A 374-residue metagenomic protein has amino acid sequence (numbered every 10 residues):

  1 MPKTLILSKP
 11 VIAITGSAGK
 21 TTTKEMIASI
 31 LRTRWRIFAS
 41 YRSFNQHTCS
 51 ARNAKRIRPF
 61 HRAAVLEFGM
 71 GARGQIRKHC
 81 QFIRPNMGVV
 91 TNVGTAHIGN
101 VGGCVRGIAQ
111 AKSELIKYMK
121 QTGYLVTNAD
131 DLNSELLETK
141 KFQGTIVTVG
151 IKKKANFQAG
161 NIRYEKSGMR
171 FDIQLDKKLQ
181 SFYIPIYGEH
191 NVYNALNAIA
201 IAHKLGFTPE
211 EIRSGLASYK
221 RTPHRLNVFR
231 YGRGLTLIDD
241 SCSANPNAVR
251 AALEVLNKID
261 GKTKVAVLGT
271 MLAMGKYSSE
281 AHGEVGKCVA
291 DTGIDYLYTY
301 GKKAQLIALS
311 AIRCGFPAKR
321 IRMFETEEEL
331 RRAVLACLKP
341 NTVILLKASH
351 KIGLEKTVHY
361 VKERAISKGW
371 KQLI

Functional and structural regions predicted by a protein language model:
M1-A129, E135-F142, L175, A202 (+3 more regions): Phosphate-binding loop of NTP-binding sites
K9-V11, V89-G94, N128, A195 (+3 more regions): Short beta-strands and strand-loop turn motifs
T23-A28, I162-Q180, N227-F229: Acidic-glycine-rich active-site phosphate/pyrophosphate-binding loop
R77-C80, S181-E189: A short glycine-threonine-serine/GTX helix/turn-capping micro-motif
A129-N133, I151-K152, K302-Q305: Short, polar loop motifs at secondary-structure junctions
F142-T145, H190, A200-I374: ATP-dependent carboxylate-amine ligase
K166-M169, I186-N197, P223-L226: Short glycine/threonine-rich catalytic loop with a Thr-x-Gly-x-Asp
